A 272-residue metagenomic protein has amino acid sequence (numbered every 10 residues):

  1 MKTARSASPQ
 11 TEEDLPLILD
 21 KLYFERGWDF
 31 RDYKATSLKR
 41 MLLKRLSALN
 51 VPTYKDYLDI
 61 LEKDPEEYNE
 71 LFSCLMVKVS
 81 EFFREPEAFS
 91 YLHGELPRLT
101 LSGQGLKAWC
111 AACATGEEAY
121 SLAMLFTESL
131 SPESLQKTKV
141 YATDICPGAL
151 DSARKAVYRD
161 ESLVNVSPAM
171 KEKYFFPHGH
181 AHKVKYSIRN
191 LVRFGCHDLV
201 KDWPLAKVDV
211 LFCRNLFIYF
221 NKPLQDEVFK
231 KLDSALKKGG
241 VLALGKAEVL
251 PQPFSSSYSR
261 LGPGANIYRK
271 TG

Functional and structural regions predicted by a protein language model:
K2-W109: Conserved AdoMet
G103-S121, K139-Y141: Conserved class I S-adenosyl-L-methionine
T115-E133: Conserved SAM-binding loop of SAM-dependent methyltransferases across substrates and taxa, primarily the Class I
P132-F212, L216-E227, V249-L250, S256-Y258 (+1 more regions): Extended basic-aromatic, gly/pro-enriched interface segments that bind polyanionic ligands
D226-K238: A short glycine-rich, Lys/Arg-flanked "PGG" loop and its adjoining helix->strand segment in the class I
K238-K246: Conserved beta-strand signature within the Rossmann-like core of class I S-adenosyl-L-methionine
G262-I267: Short hydrophobic/aromatic beta-strand or adjacent loop that forms the aromatic wall/cage of a ligand/substrate-binding
